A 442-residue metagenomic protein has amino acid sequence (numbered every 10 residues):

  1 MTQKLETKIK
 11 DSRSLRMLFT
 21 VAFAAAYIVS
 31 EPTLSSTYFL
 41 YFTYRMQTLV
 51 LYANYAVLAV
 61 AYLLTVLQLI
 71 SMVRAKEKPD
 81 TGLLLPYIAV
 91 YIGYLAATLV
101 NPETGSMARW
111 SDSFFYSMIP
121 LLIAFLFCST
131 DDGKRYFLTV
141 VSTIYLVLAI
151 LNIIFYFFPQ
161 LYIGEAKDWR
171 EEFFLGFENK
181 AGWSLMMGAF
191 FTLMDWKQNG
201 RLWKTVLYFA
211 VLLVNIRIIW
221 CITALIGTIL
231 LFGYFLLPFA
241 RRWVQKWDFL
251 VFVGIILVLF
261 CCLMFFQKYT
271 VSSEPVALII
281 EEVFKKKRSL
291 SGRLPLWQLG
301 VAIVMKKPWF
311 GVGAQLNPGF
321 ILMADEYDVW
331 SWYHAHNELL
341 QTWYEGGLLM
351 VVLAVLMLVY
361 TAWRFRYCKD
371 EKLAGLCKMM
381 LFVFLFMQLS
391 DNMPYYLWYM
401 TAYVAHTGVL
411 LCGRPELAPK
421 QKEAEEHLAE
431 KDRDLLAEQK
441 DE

Functional and structural regions predicted by a protein language model:
T2-I70, I92-V100, F384-F386: N-terminal signal-anchor transmembrane segment
R16-V21, L83-V90, A124-I153, R201-L202 (+1 more regions): Interfacial loop-to-transmembrane-helix boundary motif in multi-pass membrane proteins
V73-T81, L202, E345-L385, T407 (+2 more regions): Hydrophobic transmembrane alpha-helices and their immediate junctions
T81-L95, T104-F127, V140: Aromatic-anchored transmembrane helix interface
R135-I163, G176-A240, Y360: Alpha-helical transmembrane segments of multi-pass inner-membrane proteins
F190-M194, K372-D434, E438-E442: Transmembrane alpha-helices of multi-pass inner-membrane enzymes
F239-V283, V301-M305: A membrane-periplasm/extracellular boundary helix in multi-pass inner-membrane enzymes that assemble envelope glycans
F284-Q298, A302-G346: Long extracytoplasmic/lumenal interhelical loops at the membrane interface of multi-pass membrane proteins
